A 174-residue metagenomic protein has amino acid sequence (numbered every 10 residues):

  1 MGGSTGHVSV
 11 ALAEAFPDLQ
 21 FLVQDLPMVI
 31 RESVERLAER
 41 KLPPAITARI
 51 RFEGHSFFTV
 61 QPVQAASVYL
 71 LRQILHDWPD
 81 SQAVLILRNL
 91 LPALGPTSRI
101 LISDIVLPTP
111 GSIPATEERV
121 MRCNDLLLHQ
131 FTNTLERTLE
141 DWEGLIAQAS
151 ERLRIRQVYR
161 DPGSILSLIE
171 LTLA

Functional and structural regions predicted by a protein language model:
M1-A174: Alpha-helical subdomain
